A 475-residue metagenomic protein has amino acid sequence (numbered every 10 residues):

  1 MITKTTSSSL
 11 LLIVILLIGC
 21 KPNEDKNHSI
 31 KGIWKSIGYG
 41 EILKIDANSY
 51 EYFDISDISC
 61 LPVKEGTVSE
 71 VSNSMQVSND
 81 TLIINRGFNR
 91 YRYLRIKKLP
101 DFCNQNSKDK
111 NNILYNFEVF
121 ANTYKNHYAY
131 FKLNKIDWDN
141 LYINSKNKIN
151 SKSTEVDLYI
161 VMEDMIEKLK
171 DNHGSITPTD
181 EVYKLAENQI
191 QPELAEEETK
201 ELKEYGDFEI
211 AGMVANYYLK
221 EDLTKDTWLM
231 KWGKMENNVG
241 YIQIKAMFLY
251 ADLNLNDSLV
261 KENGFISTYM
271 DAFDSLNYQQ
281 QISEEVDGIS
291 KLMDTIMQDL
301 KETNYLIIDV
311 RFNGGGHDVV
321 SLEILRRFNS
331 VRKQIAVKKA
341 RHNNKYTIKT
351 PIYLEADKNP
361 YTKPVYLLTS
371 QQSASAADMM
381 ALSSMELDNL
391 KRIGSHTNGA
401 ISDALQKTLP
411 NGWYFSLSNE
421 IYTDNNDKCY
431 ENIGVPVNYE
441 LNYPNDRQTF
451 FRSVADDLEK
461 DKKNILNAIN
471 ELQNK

Functional and structural regions predicted by a protein language model:
M1-K26: Bacterial Sec-dependent N-terminal signal peptides
K21-I307, F312-V319, E323-A336, Q406-T408 (+3 more regions): Flexible, low-complexity junctional segments that flank or bridge functional domains
G240-Q243, L306-D309, P364-T369, K391-G394 (+1 more regions): Structural recognition of the beta-strand scaffold that forms the well-ordered cores of secreted hydrolase catalytic
A246-Y250, F312-D318, Q334, H342-N344 (+3 more regions): Solvent-exposed loop/turn segments at secondary-structure junctions within structured extracellular/periplasmic domains
G315-P364, L368, Q372, L405-T408 (+1 more regions): Gly/Ser/Thr-rich loop/hinge elements
S375, M379, M385, G394-P410 (+2 more regions): C-terminal soluble interaction/assembly domains
S416-Y430: Short, basic, helix/turn surface patches
E431-K475: Low-complexity, Gly/Ser/Thr/Pro-rich intrinsically disordered linker/tail segments
